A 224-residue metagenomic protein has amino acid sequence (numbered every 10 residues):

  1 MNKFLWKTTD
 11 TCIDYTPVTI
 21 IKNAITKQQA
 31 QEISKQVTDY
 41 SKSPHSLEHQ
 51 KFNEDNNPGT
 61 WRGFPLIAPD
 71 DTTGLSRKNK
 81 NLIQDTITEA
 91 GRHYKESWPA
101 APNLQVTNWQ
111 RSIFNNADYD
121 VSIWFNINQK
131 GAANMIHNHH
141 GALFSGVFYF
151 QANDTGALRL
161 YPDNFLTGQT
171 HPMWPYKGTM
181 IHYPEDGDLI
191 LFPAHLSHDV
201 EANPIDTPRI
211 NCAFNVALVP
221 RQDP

Functional and structural regions predicted by a protein language model:
M1-S112: Non-heme Fe(II)/2-oxoglutarate
K27, A152, L218: Short loop/turn segments at secondary-structure transitions that flank enzyme active sites
G74, R111-S112, A132-I136, H198-A202: Short helix-to-loop capping/linker segments positioned immediately adjacent to catalytic or ligand/cofactor-binding
F114-N116: Histidine-dependent nucleotide/RNA phosphoesterase domain, centered on the 2H-phosphoesterase fold with its duplicated
D118-L191, E201, P208, R221-D223: Catalytic core of non-heme Fe(II) oxygenases with the double-stranded beta-helix
D206-V216: A short alpha/beta connector and helix-capping loop motif
F214, D223-P224: PLP-dependent enzyme catalytic core of the Aspartate aminotransferase-like
